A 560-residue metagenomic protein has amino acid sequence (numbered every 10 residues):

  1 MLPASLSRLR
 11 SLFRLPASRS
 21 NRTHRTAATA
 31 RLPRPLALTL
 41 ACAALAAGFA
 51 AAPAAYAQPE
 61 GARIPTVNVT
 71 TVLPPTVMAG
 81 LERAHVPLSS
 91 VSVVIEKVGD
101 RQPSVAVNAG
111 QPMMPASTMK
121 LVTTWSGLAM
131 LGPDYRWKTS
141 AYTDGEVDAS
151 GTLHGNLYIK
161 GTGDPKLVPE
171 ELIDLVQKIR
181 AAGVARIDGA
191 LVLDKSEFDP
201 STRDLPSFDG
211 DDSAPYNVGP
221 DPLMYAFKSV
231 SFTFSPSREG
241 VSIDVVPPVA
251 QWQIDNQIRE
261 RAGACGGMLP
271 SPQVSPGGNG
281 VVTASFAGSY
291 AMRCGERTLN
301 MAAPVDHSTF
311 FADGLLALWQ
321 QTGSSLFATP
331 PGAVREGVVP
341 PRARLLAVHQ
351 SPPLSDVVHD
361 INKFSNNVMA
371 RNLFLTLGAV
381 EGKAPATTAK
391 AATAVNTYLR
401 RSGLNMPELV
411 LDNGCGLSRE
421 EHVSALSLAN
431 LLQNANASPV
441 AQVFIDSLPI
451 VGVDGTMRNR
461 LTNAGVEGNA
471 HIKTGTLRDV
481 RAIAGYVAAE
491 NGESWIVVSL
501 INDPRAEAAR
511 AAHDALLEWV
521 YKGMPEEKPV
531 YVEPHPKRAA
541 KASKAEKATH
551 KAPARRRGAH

Functional and structural regions predicted by a protein language model:
M1-L32: N-terminal secretory signal peptides that target proteins for export/translocation
A37-A50: Bacterial N-terminal signal peptides
Y56-R83, A129-M406, E490, A515 (+1 more regions): Conserved serine DD-peptidase/penicillin-binding transpeptidase domain and beta-lactam-recognizing active-site
E82-V107: A short, well-structured edge-of-sheet supersecondary motif
R101, K120-G127, L191, L223 (+6 more regions): Residue-level preference for non-acidic, small/hydrophobic
S104-V107, V168, F364, F374-R538: Small-residue-rich helix-loop
A106-S126, L131: Short active-site loop at a secondary-structure junction that contains or immediately precedes the catalytic residue(s)
